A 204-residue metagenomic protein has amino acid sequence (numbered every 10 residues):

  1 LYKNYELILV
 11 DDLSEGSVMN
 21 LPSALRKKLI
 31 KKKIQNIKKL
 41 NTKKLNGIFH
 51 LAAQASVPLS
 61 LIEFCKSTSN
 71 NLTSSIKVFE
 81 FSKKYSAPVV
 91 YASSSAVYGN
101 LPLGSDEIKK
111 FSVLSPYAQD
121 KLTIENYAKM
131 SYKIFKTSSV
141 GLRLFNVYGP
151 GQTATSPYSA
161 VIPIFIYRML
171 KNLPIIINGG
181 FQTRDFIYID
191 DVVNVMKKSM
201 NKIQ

Functional and structural regions predicted by a protein language model:
L1-V147, D190, M196-M200: N-terminal Rossmann-like NAD(P)+-binding domain of SDR-like oxidoreductases, especially those catalyzing
M19, Q54, T153, K171-P174: Charged, solvent-exposed alpha-helical segments that act as regulatory interaction surfaces
K66, V78, I166, T183-R184: Residue-level signal for alpha-helical context at structural boundaries
L114, F145-S159, P174, G179-D190: Glycine-rich "substrate-gating" loop/helix at the edge of Rossmann-like oxidoreductase active sites
V147, P163-I175, F186-Q204: Alpha-helical substrate-binding/gating segment
